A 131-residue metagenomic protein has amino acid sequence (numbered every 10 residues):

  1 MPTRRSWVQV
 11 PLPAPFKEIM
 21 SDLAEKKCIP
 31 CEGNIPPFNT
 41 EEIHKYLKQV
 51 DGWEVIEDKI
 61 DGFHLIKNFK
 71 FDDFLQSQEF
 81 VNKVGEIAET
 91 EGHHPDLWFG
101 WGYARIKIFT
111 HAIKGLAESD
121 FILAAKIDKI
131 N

Functional and structural regions predicted by a protein language model:
R4-R5: Basic polycationic patches enriched in arginine
M20-L75, E79-N131: Long, contiguous binding/interaction regions
